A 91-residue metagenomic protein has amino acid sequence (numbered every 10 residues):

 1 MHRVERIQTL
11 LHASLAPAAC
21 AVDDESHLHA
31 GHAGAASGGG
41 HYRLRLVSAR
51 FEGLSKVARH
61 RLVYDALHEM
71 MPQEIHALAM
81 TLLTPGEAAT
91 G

Functional and structural regions predicted by a protein language model:
M1-A35: N-terminal first-folded block
A16-A18, G40, E74-H76: Residue-level signal for beta-strand positions within conserved beta-sheet cores that form or flank
D23, R45-V47, A79-L83: Solvent-exposed beta-strand sheet faces enriched in polar/charged residues
H27-L28, R50-E52, E87: Short Gly/Pro-enriched loop/turn and capping motifs at secondary-structure junctions
G31-S48: A short, structured beta-strand/loop element
L46-K56: A short interface-forming secondary-structure element
K56-G91: C-terminal structural segments of small proteins and small subunits
